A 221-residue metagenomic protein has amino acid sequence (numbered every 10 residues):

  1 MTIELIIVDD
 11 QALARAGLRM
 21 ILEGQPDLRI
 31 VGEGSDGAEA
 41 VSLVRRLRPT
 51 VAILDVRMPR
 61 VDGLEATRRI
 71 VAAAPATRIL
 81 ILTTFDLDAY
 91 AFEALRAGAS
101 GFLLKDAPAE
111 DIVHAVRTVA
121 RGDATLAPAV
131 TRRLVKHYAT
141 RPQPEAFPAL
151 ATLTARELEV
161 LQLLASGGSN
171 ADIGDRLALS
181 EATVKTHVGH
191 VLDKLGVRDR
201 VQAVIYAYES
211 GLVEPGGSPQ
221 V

Functional and structural regions predicted by a protein language model:
D9, D55, T83: Active-site residues of response regulator receiver
A14, P59: The feature encodes the CheY-like receiver
D36-E39, R60-E65: Acidic catalytic/metal-coordinating carboxylates
L47-I53: Active-site beta3 strand of CheY-like receiver
V135-L163, E214-V221: Regulatory hinge/linker segments at domain boundaries that couple sensory/effector modules to output domains
G167-Q202: Recognition helix of helix-turn-helix DNA-binding domains
L192-V221: Basic, Lys/Arg-enriched C-terminal extension of HTH/homeodomain DNA-binding domains
